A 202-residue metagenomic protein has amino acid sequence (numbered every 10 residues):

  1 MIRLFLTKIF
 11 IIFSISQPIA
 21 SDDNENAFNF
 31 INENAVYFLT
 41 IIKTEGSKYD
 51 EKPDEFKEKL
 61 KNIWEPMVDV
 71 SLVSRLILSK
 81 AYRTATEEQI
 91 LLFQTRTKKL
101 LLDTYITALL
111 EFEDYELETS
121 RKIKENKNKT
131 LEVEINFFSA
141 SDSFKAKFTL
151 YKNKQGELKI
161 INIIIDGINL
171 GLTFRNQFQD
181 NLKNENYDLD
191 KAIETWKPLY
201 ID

Functional and structural regions predicted by a protein language model:
M1-L4: Positively charged n-region of N-terminal signal peptides that target proteins for export
F10-I19: Hydrophobic h-region of N-terminal signal peptides that target proteins for export in Gram-negative bacteria
N24-Y105: Early exported N-terminus immediately downstream of N-terminal targeting peptides
T97, R121-I123, F137-S139, L150-K152 (+1 more regions): A mature extracytoplasmic/lumenal domain signature
L101, Y105, L109, K147-K152: Acidic/His-rich structured neighborhood in mature extracellular/periplasmic domains
Y105-F144, L199-D202: Surface-exposed, charged secondary-structure patches
K145-L172: Short beta-strand edge/turn micro-motifs at domain boundaries
N162-D202: Low-complexity, intrinsically disordered terminal/linker segments enriched in charged and Gly/Pro repeats
